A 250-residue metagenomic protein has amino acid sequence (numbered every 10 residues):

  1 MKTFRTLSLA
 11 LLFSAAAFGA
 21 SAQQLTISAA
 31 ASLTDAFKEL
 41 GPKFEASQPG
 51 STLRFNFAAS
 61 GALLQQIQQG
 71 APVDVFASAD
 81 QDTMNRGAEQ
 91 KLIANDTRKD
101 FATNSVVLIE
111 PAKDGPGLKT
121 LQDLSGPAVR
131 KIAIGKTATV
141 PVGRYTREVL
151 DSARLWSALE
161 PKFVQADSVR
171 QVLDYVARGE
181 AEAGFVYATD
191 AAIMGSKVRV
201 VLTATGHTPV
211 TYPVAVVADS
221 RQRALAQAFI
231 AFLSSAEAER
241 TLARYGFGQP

Functional and structural regions predicted by a protein language model:
M1-L11, F18-G19: Bacterial N-terminal signal peptides that target proteins for export
A10-F13, D82: Short, linear, compositionally biased motifs with a strong N-terminal bias
S14-A17, R86: Hydrophobic alpha-helical membrane context
A22-Q69, S78-Q81, N85-P250: Exported/periplasmic ABC-transporter solute-binding proteins
